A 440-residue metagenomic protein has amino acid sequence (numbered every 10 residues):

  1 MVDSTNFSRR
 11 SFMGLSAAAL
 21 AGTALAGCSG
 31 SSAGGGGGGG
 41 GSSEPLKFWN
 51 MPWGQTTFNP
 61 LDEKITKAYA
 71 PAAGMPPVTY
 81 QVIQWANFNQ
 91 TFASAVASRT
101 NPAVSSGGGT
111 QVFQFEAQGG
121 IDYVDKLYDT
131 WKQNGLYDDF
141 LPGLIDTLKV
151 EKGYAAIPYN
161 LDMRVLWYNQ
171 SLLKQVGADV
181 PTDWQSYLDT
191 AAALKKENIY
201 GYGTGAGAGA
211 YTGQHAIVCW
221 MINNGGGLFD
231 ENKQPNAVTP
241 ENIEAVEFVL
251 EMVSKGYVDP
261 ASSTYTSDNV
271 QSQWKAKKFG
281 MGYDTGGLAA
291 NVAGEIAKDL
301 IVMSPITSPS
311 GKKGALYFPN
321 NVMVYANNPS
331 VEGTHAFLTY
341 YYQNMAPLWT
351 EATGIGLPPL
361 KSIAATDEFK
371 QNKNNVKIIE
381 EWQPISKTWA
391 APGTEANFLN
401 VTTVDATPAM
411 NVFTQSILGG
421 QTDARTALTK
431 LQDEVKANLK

Functional and structural regions predicted by a protein language model:
V2-G120, T130-L136, V180, P309 (+4 more regions): Conserved N-terminal structural module of periplasmic/extracytoplasmic solute-binding proteins
D3, K174, S254, K387-K440: Conserved C-terminal helix/tail region of periplasmic/extracytoplasmic solute-binding proteins
S42, D129, G287-A297, S308-P408 (+1 more regions): C-terminal lobe and pocket-closing loops of periplasmic/extracytoplasmic Venus-flytrap solute-binding proteins
M51, I65-T66, A70, Q114 (+3 more regions): Extracytoplasmic/periplasmic substrate-binding proteins
V82-T91, W184-L188, S262-K275: Short helix-initiation/N-cap motifs at beta->coil->alpha
G109-M163, L188, G213-A216, I301-M303 (+2 more regions): Hinge/lid segment of periplasmic solute-binding proteins
D125-F140, Y202, A206-G209, N224-E244 (+6 more regions): Short, solvent-exposed loop/beta-turn-alpha elements that line the ligand-binding surface or hinge of extracytoplasmic
A191-K195, K233-S263: Glycine-centered hinge/linker elements that transmit conformational signals in sensory and ligand-binding systems
